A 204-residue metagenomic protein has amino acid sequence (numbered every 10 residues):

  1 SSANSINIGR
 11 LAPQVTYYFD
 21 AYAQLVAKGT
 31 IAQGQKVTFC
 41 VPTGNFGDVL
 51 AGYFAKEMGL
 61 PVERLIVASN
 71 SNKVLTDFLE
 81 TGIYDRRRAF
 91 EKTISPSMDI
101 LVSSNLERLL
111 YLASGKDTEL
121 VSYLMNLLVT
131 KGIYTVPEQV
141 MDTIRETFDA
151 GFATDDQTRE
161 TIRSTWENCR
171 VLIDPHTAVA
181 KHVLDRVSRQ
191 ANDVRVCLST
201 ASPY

Functional and structural regions predicted by a protein language model:
S1-Y204: PLP-dependent amino-acid enzyme catalytic core
